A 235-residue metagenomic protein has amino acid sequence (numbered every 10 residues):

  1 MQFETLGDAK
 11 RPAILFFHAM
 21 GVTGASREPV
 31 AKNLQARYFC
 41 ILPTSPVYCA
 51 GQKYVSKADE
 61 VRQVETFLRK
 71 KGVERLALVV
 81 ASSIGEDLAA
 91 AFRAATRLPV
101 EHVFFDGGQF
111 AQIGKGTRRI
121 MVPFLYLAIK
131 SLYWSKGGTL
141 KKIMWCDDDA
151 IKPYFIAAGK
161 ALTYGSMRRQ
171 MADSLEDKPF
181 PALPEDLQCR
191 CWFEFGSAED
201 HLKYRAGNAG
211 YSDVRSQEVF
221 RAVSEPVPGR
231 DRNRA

Functional and structural regions predicted by a protein language model:
Q2-A50: Conserved HGGG/HGGXW glycine-rich cap/lid loop of the alpha/beta-hydrolase fold
I41-L78: Active-site loop/oxyanion-hole signature of alpha/beta-hydrolase fold enzymes
P43-C49, Q109, F220-V223: Short beta-to-alpha linker loops that shape the active-site pocket of alpha/beta-hydrolase fold enzymes
V80-A89: Gly/Ala-rich beta-loop-alpha elbow adjacent to hydrolase catalytic centers
A94-S131: Flexible "cap/lid" loop of the alpha/beta hydrolase fold
K115-G116, S131-E185: Conserved alpha/beta-hydrolase catalytic His-Asp/Glu region
R169-A209, V219: Conserved serine/cysteine hydrolase catalytic core
S212-A235: Catalytic active-site module of serine/aspartate enzymes centered on a nucleophile-bearing elbow/loop
